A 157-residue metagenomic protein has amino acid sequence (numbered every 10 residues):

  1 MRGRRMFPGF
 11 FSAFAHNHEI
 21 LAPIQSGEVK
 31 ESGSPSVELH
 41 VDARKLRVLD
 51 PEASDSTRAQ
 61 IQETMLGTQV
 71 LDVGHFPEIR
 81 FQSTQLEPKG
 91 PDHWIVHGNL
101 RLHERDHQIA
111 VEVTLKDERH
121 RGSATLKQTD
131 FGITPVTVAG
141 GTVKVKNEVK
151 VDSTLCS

Functional and structural regions predicted by a protein language model:
M1-S157: Low-complexity, acidic/polar, glycine-enriched regions of mature
